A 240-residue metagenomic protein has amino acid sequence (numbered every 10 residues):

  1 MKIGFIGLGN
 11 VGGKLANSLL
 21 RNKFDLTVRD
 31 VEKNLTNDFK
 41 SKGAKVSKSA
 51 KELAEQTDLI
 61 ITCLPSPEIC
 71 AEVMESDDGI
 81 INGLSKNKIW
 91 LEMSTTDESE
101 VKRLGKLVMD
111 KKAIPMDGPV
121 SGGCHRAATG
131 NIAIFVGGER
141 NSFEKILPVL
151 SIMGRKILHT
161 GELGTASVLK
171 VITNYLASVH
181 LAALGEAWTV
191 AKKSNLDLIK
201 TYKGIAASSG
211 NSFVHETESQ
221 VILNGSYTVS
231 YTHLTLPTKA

Functional and structural regions predicted by a protein language model:
M1-C63, K88, M93: NAD(P)+-binding Rossmann beta1-loop-alpha1 motif at the extreme N-terminus of oxidoreductases
L8, T95-Y175: Rossmann-fold dinucleotide-binding core
L15-A16, L104, V149, V190: Hydrophobic residues within alpha-helices that form the first helical element adjacent to the glycine-rich loop
L20, K40, M109, S151 (+1 more regions): Anion (oxyanion) recognition and catalysis
L26, V46, P115-M116, I157 (+1 more regions): Hydrophobic beta-strand scaffold residues
A50-T62, P67-A113: Rossmann-fold NAD(P) dinucleotide-binding segment
L158-E216, Q220-Y231: Active-site-lining helix/loop region of Rossmann-like oxidoreductase modules
T232-T238: Conserved small/polar residues in nucleotide/adenosyl-binding loops
